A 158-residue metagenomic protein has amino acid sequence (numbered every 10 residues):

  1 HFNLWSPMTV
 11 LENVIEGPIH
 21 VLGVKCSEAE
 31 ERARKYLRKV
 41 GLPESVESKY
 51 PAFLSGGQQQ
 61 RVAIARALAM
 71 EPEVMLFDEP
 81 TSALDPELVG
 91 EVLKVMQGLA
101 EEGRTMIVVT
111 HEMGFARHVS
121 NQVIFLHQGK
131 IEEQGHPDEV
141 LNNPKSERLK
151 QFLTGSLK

Functional and structural regions predicted by a protein language model:
C26-S45: Conserved ABC ATPase "signature" region
Y50-L54, Q58: Conserved ABC ATPase signature
I64: Hydrophobic anchor residue at the start of the ABC signature
E71: Conserved catalytic motifs of ABC-family nucleotide-binding domains
M75-D78: Catalytic Walker B motif of ABC-type/P-loop ATPase nucleotide-binding domains
T110-H111: H-loop/switch region of ABC-family ATPase nucleotide-binding domains
